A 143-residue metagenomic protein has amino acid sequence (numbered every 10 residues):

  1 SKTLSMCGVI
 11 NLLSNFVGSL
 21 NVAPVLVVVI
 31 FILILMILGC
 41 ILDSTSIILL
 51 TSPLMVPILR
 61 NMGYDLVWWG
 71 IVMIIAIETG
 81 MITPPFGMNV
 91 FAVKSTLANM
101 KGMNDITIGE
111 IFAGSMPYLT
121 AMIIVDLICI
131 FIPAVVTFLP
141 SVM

Functional and structural regions predicted by a protein language model:
S1-M143: Alpha-helical transmembrane segments of multi-pass membrane transport proteins
